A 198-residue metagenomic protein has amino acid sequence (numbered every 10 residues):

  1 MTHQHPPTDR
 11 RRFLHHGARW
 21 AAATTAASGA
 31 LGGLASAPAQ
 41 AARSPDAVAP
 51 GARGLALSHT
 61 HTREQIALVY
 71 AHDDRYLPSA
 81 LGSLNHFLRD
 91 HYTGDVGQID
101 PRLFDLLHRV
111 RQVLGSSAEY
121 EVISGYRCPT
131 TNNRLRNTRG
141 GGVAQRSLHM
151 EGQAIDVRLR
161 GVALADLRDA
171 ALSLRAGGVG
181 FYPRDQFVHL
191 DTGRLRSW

Functional and structural regions predicted by a protein language model:
M1-R12: N-terminal secretory signal peptides
G17-T25: Sec-dependent signal peptide hydrophobic core
S28-A67: C-terminal segment of N-terminal export signals and the immediately downstream linker at the start of the mature
R53-S58, R139-W198: Catalytic cores and adjacent binding grooves of peptidoglycan-active enzymes
L68-V69, L135-N137, D169: Short, solvent-exposed loop/turn and secondary-structure capping segments
H72-I123: Active-site acidic/histidine clusters and adjacent loop/turn architecture that either coordinate catalytic ions
F104-H108, N132, L164, R168: Extracytoplasmic/secreted envelope proteins and their assembly/folding machinery, especially bacterial periplasmic
E119-N133: Acidic helix-start/capping segments at beta-turn-to-alpha-helix junctions
